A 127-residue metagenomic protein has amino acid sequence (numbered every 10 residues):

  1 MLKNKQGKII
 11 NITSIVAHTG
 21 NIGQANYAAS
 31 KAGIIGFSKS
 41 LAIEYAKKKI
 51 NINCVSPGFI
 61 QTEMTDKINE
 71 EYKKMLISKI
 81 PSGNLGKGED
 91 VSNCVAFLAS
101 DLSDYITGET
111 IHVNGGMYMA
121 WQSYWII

Functional and structural regions predicted by a protein language model:
S14: Residue(s) in the substrate-gating loop at a strand-loop-helix junction that position the organic substrate next
H18, I35, N53-K67: Short, flexible catalytic-loop segment of classical short-chain dehydrogenase/reductase
T19, A96, T107-I127: Short C-terminal tail/terminal secondary-structure segment of NAD(P)H-dependent dehydrogenase/reductase domains
G20-Q24, A46, Q122: Active-site "substrate specificity/gating" loop of NAD(P)-dependent dehydrogenases, especially the short-chain
S30, S38: Active-site helix of classical SDR
I43-K47, D104: Alpha-helical segment proximal to the catalytic Tyr-Lys
K47, F59-I80, A120-I127: A glycine/serine/threonine-rich, flexible loop-to-helix segment that serves as the NAD(P) cofactor-binding "lid"
C54, I77-L102, I106, G115: C-terminal helical subdomain
